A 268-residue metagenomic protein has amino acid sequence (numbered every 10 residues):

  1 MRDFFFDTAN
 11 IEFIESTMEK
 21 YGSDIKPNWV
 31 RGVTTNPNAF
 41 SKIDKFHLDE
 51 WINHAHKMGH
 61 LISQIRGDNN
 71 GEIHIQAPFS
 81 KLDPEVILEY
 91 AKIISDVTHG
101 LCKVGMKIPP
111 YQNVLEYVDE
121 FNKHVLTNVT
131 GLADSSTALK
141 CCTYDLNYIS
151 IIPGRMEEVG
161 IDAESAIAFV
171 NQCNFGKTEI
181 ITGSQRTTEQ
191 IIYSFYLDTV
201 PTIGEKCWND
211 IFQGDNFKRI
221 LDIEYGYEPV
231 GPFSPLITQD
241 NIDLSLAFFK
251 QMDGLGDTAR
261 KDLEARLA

Functional and structural regions predicted by a protein language model:
R2-Y21, P27-D119, K123, P153: Active-site beta->alpha loop and helix N-cap motifs at the rims of alpha/beta catalytic domains
E12-I25, E89-Y90, E116-Y117, D134-Y144 (+1 more regions): Catalytic cores of alpha/beta
G22-W29, I94-V104, K123-H124, T143-Y148 (+1 more regions): Structural recognition of alpha->loop->beta junctions
G32-V33, P37-S41, G131, N147-V159 (+1 more regions): Glycine-rich phosphate-binding active-site loops on the catalytic face of alpha/beta enzymes
F46-H54, L82-V86, A133, E158-A166 (+1 more regions): Alpha-helix N-cap and loop-to-helix initiation/capping positions
L61-D68, V97, C173, F248-G256 (+1 more regions): Change "in soluble alpha/beta enzymes" to "in soluble alpha/beta proteins
T98, P109-V118, N122-E179, Q185-Q190: Conserved anion-binding
K177-A268: C-terminal alpha-helical cap/extension of soluble enzyme domains
